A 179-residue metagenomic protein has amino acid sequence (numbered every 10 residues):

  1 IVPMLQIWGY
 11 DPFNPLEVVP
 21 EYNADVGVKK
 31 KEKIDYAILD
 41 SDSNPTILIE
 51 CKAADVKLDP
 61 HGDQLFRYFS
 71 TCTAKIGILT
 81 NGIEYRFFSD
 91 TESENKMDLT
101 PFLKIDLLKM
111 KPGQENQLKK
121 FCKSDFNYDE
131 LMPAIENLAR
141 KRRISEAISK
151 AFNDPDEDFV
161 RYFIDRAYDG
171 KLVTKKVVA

Functional and structural regions predicted by a protein language model:
I1-I76, F87-A179: A short, conserved, highly charged catalytic patch centered on acidic carboxylates
